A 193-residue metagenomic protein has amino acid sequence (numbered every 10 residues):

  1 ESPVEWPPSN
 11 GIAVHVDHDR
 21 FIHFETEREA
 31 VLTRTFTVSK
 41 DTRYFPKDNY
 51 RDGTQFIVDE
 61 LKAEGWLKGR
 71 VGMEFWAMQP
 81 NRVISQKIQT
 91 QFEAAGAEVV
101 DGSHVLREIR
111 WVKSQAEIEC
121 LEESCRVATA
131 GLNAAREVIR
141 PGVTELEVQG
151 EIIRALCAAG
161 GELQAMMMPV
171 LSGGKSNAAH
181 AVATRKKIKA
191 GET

Functional and structural regions predicted by a protein language model:
E1-Q55, D59, R126, A130 (+1 more regions): N-terminal accessory/capping or targeting/presequence segment of soluble
P3-P8, A13-H18, A63, L67 (+4 more regions): Acidic/histidine-enriched ion/cofactor-binding microenvironments in catalytic or ligand-binding pockets
V4-W6, H23-T26, G53-Q55, R82 (+3 more regions): Short amphipathic alpha-helical surface micro-motifs
L32-T33, N81-R82, A178-A181: Short helix/loop capping segments that flank catalytic or ligand/cofactor-binding pockets
K47-Q164: Flexible, acidic/His-enriched mid-domain "rim/lid" segments that flank
S172-G174: A basic, Ser/Thr-enriched alpha-helical scaffold prevalent in eukaryotic organelle gene-expression machinery
